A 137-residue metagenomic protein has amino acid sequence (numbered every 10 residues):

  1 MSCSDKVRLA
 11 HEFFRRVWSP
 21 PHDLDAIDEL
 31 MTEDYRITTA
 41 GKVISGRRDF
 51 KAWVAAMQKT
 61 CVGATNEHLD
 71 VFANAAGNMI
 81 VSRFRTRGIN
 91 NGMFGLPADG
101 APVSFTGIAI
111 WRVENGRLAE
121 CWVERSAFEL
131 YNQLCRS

Functional and structural regions predicted by a protein language model:
M1-S137: C-terminal and inter-domain tail/linker signature
